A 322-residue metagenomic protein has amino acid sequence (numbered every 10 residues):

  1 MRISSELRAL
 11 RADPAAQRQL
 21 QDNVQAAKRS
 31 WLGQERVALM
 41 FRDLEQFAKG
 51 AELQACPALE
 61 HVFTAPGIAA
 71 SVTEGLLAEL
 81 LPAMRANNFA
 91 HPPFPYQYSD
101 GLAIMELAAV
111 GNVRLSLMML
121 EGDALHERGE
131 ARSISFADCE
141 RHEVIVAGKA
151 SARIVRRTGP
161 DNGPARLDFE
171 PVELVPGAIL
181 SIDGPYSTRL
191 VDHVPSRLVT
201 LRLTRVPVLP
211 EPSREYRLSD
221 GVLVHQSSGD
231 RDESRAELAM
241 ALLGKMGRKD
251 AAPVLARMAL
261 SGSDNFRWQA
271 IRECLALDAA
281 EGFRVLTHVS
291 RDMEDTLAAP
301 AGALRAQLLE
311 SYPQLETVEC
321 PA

Functional and structural regions predicted by a protein language model:
A9-L115, L218: A short, N-terminal "cap"/entry segment at the start of jelly-roll beta-barrel domains of the cupin/DSBH fold
L117-A137, E173-V175, I182-P185: Conserved short histidine dyad/triad with adjacent acidic residue
A137-A152, R156: Short, conserved beta-strand element in jelly-roll/cupin
R141-H142, I179, H193-S213: A short hydrophobic beta-strand segment most commonly corresponding to one strand of the jelly-roll/cupin
H142, R157-R189: Short acidic-glycine-tyrosine-enriched beta hairpin
L218-V224, R248-A259, A279-S290, P313-C320: Amphipathic alpha-helical scaffolding segments comprising HEAT/armadillo-like alpha-solenoid repeats
D232-E233, K249, S263-W268, D295-T296: Alpha-helix N-cap/helix-start positions at coil->helix boundaries
A236-K245, W268-L277, A299-E310: Structural detector for internal amphipathic alpha-helices that build alpha-solenoid repeat scaffolds
